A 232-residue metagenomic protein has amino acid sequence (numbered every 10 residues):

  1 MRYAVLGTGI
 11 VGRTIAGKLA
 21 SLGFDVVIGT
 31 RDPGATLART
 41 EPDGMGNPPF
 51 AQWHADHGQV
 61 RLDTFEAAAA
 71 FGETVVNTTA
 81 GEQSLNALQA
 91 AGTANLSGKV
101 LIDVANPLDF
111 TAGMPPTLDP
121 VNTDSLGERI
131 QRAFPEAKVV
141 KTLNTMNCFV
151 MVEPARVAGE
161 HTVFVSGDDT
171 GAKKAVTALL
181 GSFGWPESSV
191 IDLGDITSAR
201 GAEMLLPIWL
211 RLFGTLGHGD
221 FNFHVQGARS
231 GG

Functional and structural regions predicted by a protein language model:
M1-G44: NAD(P)+-binding Rossmann beta1-loop-alpha1 motif at the extreme N-terminus of oxidoreductases
L6, H161-G232: Active-site-lining helix/loop region of Rossmann-like oxidoreductase modules
D25, Q59-R61, V100, K138 (+1 more regions): Conserved beta-strand segments of alpha/beta enzyme cores
P33, Q83, N106-L108, M146-N147 (+2 more regions): Glycine-rich beta-alpha junction loops
R39-H57: Short, conserved SAM-binding/catalytic segment of Class I S-adenosyl-L-methionine-dependent methyltransferases
Q52-V100, N106-G113: Rossmann-like NAD(P)-binding element
S97-V100, V104-A155: Rossmann-fold NAD(P)-binding glycine/threonine-rich loop
